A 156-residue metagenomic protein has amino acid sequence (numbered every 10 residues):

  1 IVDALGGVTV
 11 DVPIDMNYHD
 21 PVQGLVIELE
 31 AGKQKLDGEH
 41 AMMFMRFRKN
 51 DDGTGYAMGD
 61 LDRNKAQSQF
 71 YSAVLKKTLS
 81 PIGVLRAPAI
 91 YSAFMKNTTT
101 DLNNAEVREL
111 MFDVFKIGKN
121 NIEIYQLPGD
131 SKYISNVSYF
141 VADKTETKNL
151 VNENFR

Functional and structural regions predicted by a protein language model:
I1, I14, I27, I82 (+5 more regions): Weak global preference for isoleucine
D3-L85, A89: Flexible, polar/acidic helix-loop-strand segments at domain edges
S72-L75, M95, M111: Short, amphipathic alpha-helical segments that act as regulatory/interfacial helices in nucleotide-processing proteins
K77, P81, N97, I117: Change "in soluble alpha/beta enzymes" to "in soluble alpha/beta proteins
I90-T99: Acidic helix/loop microenvironments that form the catalytic cleft of cell-wall polysaccharide enzymes
T99-R156: C-terminal solvent-exposed extensions
